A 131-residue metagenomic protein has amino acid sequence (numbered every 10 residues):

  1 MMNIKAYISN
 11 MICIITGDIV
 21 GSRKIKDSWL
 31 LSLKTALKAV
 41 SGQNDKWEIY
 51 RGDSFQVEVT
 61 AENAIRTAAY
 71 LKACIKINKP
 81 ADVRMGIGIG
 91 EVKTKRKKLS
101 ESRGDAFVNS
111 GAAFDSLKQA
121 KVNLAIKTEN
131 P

Functional and structural regions predicted by a protein language model:
M1-P131: Regulatory and interdomain segments flanking nucleotide-handling catalytic cores in signaling/defense enzymes
